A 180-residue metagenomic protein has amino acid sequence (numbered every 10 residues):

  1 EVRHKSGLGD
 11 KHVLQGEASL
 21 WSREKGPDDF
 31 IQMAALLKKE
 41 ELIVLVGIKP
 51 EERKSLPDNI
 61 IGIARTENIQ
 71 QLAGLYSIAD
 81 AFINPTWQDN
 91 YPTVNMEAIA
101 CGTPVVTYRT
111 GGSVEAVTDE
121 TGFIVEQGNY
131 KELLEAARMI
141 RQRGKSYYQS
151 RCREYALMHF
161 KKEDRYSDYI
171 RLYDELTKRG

Functional and structural regions predicted by a protein language model:
G7-K25, I31-A35: Conserved donor-binding/catalytic core segment of Leloir-type glycosyltransferases
P50-Q70: Nucleotide-activated donor-binding/catalytic signature segment of Leloir-type glycosyltransferases, i.e., the conserved
K54, T110-I124: Short acidic/histidine- and often glycine-rich active-site loop of Leloir-type glycosyltransferases that engages
R65, D119, F123-Y130, M139-G144: Conserved acidic donor-binding segment of nucleotide-sugar-dependent glycosyltransferases
G74-A79: Short alpha-helical donor nucleotide-sugar binding micro-motif in glycosyltransferases
W87: Aromatic "clamp/platform" in nucleotide-sugar-dependent glycosyltransferases that forms part of the donor/acceptor
P104-T107: Short hydrophobic beta-strand element within catalytic cores of glycosyltransferases and related nucleotide-activated
S146-H159: A short, well-ordered alpha-helix in the C-terminal region of glycosyltransferases
